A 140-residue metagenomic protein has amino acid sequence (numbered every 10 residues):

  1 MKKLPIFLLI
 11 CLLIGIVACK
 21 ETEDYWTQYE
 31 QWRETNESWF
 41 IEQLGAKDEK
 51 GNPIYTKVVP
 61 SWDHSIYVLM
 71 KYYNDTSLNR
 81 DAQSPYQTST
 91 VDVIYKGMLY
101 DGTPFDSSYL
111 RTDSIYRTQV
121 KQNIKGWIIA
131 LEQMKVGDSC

Functional and structural regions predicted by a protein language model:
M1-C19: Sec-dependent bacterial lipoprotein signal peptides
C19-C140: Cross-family detector of peptidyl-prolyl cis-trans isomerase
